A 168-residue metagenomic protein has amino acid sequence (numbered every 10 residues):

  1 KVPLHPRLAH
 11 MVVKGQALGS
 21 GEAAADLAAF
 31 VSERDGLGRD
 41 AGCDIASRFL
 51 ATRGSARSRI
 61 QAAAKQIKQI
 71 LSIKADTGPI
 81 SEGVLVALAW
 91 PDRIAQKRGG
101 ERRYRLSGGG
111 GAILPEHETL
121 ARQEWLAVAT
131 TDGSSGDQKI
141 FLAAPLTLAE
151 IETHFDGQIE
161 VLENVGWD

Functional and structural regions predicted by a protein language model:
K1-D168: Second RecA-like catalytic domain
